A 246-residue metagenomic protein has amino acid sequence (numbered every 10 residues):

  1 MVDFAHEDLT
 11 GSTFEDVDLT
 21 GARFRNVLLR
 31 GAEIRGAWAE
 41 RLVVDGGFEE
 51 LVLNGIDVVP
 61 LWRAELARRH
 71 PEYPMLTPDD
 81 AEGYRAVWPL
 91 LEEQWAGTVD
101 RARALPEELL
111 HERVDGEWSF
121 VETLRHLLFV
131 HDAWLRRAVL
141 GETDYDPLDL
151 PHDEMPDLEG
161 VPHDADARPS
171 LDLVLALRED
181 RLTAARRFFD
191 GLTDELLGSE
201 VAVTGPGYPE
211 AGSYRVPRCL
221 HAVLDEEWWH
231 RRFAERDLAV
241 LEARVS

Functional and structural regions predicted by a protein language model:
M1-E65: Tandem repeat scaffolds
D57, L61-V87, L135-L182, L241-S246: Short, helix-capping/interhelical loops that line the mouth of catalytic, cofactor-, or ligand-binding pockets
V87-Q94, T98, L127-V130, S170 (+3 more regions): Alpha-helical packing segments of well-folded alpha/beta enzyme cores
V99-R101, D115: A preference for well-ordered globular domain cores that mediate specific macromolecular interactions or catalysis
E107-V161, T183, E200-S246: Short, contiguous alpha-helical
F189-E200, H230: Substrate-binding/catalytic groove segments of enzymes that remodel or degrade extracellular structural polymers
